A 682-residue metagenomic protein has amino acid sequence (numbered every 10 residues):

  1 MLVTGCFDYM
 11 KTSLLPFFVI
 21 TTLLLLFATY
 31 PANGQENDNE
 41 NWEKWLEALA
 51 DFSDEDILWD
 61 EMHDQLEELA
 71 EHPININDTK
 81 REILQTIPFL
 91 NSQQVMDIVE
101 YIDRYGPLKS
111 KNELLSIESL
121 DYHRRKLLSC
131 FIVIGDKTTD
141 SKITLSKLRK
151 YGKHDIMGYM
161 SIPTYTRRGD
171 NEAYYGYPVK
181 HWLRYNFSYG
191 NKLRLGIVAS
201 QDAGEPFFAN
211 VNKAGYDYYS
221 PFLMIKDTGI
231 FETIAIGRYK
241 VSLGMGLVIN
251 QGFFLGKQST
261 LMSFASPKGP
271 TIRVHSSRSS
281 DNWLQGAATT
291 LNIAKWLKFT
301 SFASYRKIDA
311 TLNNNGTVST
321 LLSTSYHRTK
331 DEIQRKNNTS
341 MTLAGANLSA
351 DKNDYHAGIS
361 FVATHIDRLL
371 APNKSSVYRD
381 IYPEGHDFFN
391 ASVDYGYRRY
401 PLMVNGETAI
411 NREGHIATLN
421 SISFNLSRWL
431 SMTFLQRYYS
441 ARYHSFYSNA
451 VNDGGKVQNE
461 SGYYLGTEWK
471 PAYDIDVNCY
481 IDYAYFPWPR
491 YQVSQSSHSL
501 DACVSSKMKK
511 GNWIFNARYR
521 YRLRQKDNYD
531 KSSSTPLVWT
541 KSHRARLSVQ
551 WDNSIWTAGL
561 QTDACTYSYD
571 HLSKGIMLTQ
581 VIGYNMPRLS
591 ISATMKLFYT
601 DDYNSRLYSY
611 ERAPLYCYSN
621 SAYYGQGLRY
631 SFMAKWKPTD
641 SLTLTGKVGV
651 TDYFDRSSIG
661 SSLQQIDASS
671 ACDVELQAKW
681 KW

Functional and structural regions predicted by a protein language model:
F18-L26: Bacterial N-terminal signal peptides
T29-P31: N-terminal signal peptide c-region/cleavage motif recognized by signal peptidases
G34-P73, K137-Y151: N-terminal, intrinsically disordered low-complexity tails/presequences enriched in Lys/Ser/Pro and small residues
W59-K109, L128-G135, Q201, E205: Amphipathic, charged-and-aliphatic alpha-helical interface segments that function as noncatalytic docking
T144-N171, F187, N191-I197, I234 (+3 more regions): Transmembrane beta-strand segments of Gram-negative outer membrane beta-barrel proteins
Y174-P178, N282-A287, T339-P372, D380-W682: Exposed, low-structure sequence patches enriched in small/polar residues
S200-Y218, R273-S280, Q334-N337, A409-N411 (+1 more regions): Outer-membrane beta-barrel proteins
K213-D309, F424, L430-S445, S590-Y603: Outer membrane beta-barrel
